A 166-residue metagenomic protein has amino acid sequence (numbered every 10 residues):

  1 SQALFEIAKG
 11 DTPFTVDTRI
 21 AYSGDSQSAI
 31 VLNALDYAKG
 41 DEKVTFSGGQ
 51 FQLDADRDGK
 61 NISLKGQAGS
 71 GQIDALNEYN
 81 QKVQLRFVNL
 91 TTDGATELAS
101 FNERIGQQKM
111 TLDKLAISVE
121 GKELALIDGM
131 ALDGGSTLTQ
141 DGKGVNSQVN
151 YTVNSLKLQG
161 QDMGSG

Functional and structural regions predicted by a protein language model:
S1-G166: Glycine-rich, small/hydroxylated-residue low-complexity segments
